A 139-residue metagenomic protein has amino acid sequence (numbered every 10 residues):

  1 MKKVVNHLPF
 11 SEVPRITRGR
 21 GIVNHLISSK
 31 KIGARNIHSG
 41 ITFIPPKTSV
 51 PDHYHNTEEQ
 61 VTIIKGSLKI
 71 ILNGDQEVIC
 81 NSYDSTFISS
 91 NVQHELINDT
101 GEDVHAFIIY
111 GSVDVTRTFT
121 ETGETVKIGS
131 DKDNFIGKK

Functional and structural regions predicted by a protein language model:
M1-N36, E121-K139: A short, N-terminal "cap"/entry segment at the start of jelly-roll beta-barrel domains of the cupin/DSBH fold
V23-H25, G40-H55: Conserved short histidine dyad/triad with adjacent acidic residue
T57-E59, I63-L68: Glycine- and acidic-residue-biased ligand/ion/polar-headgroup-sensing regions
Q60, F87, E102-T118: A short hydrophobic beta-strand segment most commonly corresponding to one strand of the jelly-roll/cupin
G74-S90: Short acidic-glycine-tyrosine-enriched beta hairpin
I97-T100: Asparagine-centered strand-capping/turn motif at beta-strand->loop junctions
